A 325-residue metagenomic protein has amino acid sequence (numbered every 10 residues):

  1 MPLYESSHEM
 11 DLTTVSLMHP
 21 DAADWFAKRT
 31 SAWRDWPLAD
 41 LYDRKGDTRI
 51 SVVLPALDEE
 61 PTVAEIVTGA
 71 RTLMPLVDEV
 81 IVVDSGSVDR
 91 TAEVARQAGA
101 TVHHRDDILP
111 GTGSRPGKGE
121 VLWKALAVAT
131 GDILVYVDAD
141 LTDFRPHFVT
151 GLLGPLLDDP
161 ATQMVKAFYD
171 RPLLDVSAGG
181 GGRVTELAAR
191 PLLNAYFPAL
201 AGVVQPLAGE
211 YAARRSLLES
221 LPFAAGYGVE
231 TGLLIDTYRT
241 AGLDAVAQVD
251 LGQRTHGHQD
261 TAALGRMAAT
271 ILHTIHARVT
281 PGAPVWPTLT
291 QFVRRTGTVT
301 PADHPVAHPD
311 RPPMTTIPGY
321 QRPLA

Functional and structural regions predicted by a protein language model:
M1-A27, Q259-A325: Terminal low-complexity segments of carbohydrate-biosynthetic enzymes
P2-T68: N-proximal low-complexity "stem/linker" segments adjacent to membrane-targeting elements
T68-V77: Short, acidic, metal-binding catalytic loop of nucleotide-sugar glycosyltransferases
D78, A92-E120, V128: Conserved donor nucleotide-binding strand/loop of the catalytic core
D84-E93: A conserved acidic beta->alpha catalytic loop
P110-K118, L122-K124, F144-L217: Acceptor/aglycone-binding surface of glycosyltransferases and processive sugar-polymer synthases
L134: Short aromatic/hydrophobic "clamp" motif used to bind/position activated sugar donors
G179-T274: Conserved catalytic loops of nucleotide-sugar-dependent glycosyltransferases that act on lipid-linked
